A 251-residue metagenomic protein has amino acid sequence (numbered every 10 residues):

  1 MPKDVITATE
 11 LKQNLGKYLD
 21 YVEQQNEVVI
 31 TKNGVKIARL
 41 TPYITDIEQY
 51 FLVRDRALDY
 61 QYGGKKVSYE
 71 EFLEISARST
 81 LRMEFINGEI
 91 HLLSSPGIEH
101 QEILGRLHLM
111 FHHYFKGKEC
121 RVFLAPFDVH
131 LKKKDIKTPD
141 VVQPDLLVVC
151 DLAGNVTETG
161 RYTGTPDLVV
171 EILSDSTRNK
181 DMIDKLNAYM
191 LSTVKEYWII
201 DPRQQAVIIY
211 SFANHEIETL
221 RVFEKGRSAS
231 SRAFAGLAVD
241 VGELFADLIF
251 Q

Functional and structural regions predicted by a protein language model:
P2-K3, T9, Q13-Q24, T31-Q251: Gly/Pro/Ser/Thr-rich low-complexity, intrinsically disordered segments predominantly at protein N-termini
